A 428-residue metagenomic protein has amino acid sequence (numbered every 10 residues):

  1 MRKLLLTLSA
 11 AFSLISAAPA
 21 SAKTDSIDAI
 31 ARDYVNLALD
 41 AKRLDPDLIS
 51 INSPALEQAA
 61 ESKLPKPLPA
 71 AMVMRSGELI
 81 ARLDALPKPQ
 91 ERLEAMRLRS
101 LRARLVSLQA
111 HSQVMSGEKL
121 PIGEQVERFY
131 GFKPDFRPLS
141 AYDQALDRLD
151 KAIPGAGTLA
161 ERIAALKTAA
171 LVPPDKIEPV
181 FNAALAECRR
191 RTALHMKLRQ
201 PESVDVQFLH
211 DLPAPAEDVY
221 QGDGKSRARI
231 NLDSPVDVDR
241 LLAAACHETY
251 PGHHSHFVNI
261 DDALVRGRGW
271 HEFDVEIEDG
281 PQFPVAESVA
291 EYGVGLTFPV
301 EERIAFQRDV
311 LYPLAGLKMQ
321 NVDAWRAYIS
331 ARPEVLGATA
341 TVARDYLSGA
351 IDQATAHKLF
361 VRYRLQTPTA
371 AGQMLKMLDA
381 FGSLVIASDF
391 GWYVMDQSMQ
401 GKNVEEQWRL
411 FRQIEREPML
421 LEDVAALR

Functional and structural regions predicted by a protein language model:
M1-L4: Positively charged n-region of N-terminal signal peptides that target proteins for export
T7-S16: Bacterial N-terminal signal peptides
A22-R428: N-terminal maturation segment of proteins
